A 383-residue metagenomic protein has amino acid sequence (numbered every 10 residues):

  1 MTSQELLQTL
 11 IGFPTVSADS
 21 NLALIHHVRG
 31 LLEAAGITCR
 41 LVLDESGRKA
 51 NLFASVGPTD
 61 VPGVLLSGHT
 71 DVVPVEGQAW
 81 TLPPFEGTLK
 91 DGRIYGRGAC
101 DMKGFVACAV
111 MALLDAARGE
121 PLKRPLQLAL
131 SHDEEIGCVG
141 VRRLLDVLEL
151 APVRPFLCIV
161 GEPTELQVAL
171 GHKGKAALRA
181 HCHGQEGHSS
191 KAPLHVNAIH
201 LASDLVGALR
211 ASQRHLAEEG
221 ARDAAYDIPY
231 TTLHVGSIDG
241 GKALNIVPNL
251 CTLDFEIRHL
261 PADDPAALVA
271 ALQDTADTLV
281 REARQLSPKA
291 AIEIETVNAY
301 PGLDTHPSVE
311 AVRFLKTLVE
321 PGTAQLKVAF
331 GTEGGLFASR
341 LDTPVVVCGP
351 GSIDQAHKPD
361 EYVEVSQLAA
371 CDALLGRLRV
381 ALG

Functional and structural regions predicted by a protein language model:
M1, E45, R179-G383: Metal-dependent amide/peptide-bond hydrolase catalytic core, centered on the "pita-bread" metallohydrolase fold
M1-R97, G119-L122, L341-D342, S352: Acidic/His- and Gly-rich active-site-bordering loop/insert found across diverse amide/peptide-bond hydrolases
E33-A35, R118-L122, L150-V153, L279-S287: Short helix-capping segments at alpha-helix termini
P62-V64, R93, Q127, F156-C158 (+2 more regions): Structural motif
G68-T70, H132, G161-T164, I238 (+1 more regions): Fold-independent oxyanion-binding glycine-rich loops and adjacent beta-strand/coil segments at enzyme active sites
V75-L89, P155, L170-H181, F314 (+1 more regions): Acidic-glycine-rich active-site phosphate/pyrophosphate-binding loop
I94, C100, G104-A211, H357-A370: Fold-level recognition of mixed alpha/beta catalytic cores in primary-metabolism enzymes, strongest
